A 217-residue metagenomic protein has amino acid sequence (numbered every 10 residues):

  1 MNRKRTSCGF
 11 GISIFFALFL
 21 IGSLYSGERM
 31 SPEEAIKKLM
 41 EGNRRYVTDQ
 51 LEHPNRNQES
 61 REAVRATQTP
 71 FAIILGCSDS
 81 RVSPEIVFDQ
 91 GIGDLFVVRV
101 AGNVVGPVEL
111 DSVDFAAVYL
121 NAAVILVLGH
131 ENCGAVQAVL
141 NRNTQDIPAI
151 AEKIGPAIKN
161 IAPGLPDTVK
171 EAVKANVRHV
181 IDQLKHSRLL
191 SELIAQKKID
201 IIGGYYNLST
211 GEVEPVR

Functional and structural regions predicted by a protein language model:
N2-I12: Bacterial N-terminal signal peptides that target proteins for export
G11-G22: Bacterial N-terminal signal peptides
S26-T67, I92-G93, G102-L120, Q137-R217: Divalent-metal-activated hydrolytic enzyme cores
L75-C77, R99, L126-H130, I202-N207: Short beta-strand segments
G76-V82, A101-V104: Short glycine-enriched loops at secondary-structure junctions
E85: Portal/gating segments that form or line small-molecule/metal binding sites
D89-V97: Short helix-loop-beta junction
A123: Short acidic/polar active-site loop segments enriched in Thr and Asp
